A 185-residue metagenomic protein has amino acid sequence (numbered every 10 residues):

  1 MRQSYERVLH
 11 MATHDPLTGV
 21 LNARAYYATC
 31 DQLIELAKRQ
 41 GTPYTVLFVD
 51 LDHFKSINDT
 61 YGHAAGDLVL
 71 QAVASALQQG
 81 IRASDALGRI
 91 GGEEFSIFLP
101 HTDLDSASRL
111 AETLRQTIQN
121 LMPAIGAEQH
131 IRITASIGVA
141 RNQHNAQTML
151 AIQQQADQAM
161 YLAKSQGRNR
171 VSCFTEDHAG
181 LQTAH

Functional and structural regions predicted by a protein language model:
M1-P16, R24-E35, D85-A86, F98: Signal-transducing coiled-coil linker helices
L9-A28, V49-H63, Q71: Conserved nucleotide-binding and Mg2+-coordinating catalytic segments in signaling enzymes
Y26, C30, L70, A74-L77 (+2 more regions): Heptad-repeat coiled-coil signal-transmission/dimerization helices
Y27-Y61, L77, G88: Active-site-proximal structural segments of metal-dependent nucleotidyl cyclase/transferase enzymes
A65-A86, E94, F98, T113: Active-site-proximal alpha-helical element of nucleotidyl cyclase-like catalytic domains and analogous helices
Q79-S84, Q116-E128, R141, M160-L162: Short catalytic/binding micro-motifs of nucleotide second-messenger systems
A86-R89, I131: A short pre-motif secondary-structure segment
L104, S108-E112, A127, N142-H185: Catalytic-core segments of nucleotide cyclases and related cyclic-nucleotide turnover enzymes
